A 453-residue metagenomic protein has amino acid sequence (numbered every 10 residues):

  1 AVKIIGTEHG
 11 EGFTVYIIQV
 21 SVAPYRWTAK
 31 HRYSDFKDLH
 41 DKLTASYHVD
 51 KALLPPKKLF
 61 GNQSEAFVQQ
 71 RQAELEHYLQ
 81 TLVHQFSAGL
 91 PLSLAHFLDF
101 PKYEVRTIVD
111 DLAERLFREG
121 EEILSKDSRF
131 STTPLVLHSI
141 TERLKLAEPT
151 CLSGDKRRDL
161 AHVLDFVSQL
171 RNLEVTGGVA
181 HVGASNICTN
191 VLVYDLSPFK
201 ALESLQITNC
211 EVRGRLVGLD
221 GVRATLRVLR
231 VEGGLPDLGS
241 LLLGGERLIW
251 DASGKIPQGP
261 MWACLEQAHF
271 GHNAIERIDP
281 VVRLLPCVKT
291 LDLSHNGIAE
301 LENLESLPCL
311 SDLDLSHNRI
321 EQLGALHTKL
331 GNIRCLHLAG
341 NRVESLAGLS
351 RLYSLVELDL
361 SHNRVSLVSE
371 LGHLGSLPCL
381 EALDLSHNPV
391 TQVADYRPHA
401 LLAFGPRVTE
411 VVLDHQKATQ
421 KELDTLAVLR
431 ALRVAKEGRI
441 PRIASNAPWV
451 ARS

Functional and structural regions predicted by a protein language model:
A1-L137, S153-R158, L429, E437-R439 (+1 more regions): Phox homology (PX) phosphoinositide-binding domain
H9, A23-Y25, S34, L59-G61 (+13 more regions): Conserved beta-strand elements of beta-rich interaction domains across eukaryotes, especially beta-propellers
Y33-F36, H40, Q72, E76 (+11 more regions): Generic preference for well-ordered alpha-helical elements
S34-D35, A52-E65, G89-P101, G221-R223 (+9 more regions): Short amphipathic alpha-helical segments embedded in low-complexity Lys/Glu-rich regions
E121-L291: LRR N-terminal entry segment and analogous cap-like coil->beta motifs
T189-K200, V212-L238, L242, E246-M261 (+4 more regions): Leucine-rich repeat domain C-terminal region
I207, H269-F270, T290-S294, D312-S316 (+3 more regions): Short beta-strand elements of solenoid repeat domains
E276-I278, P286-K289, S294-E305, C309-S311 (+1 more regions): Beta-propeller domains
